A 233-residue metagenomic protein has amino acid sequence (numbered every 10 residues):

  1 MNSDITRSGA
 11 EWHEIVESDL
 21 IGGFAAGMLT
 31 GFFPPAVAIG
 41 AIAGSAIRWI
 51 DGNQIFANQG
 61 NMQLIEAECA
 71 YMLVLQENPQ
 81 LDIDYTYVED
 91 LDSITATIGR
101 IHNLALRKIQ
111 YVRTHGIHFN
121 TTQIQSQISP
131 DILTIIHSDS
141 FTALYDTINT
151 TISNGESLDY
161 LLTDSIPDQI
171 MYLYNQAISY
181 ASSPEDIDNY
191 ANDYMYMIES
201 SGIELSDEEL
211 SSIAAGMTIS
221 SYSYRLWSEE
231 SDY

Functional and structural regions predicted by a protein language model:
M1-N2, S220: Short, Φ-rich (hydrophobic/aromatic) sequence segments
N2-P35: Membrane-penetrating hydrophobic segments
D4-G9, A36-S93: Membrane-engaging insertion elements
I55-F56, L133, D232-Y233: Large, modular interaction/toxin scaffolds in secreted and membrane-associated proteins
Y71, I170-Y233: Charge-dense, extended regions
I83-S182, D186: Membrane-insertive, amphipathic helical modules of secreted toxins and fusogens
